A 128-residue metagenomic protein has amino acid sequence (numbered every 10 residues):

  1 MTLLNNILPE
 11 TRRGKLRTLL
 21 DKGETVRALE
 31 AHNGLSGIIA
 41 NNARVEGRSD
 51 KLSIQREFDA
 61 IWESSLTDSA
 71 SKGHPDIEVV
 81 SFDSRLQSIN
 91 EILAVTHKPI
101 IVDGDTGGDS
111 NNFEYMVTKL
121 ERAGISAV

Functional and structural regions predicted by a protein language model:
T2, A70, P99-I101: Active-site entrance/lid segments in N-terminal catalytic domains of soluble metabolic enzymes
T2-E30, G34-V45, K51-S53: N-terminal amphipathic alpha-helix/helix-capping segment at the start of soluble metabolic enzymes
N5-R13, D76-I89, S110-E114: Active-site-adjacent beta->alpha loops and helix N-cap segments on the catalytic face of soluble alpha/beta enzymes
K22-R27, E57-D59, T96-I100, I125-S126: Short, well-ordered coil/turn segments that N-cap beta-strands
S36-I38, R44-S84, G104-N111, V128: Glycine-rich, proline-tolerant flexible connector loops at the mouths of alpha/beta enzymes
H74-V102, A123: Alpha-helix-loop-beta-strand connector modules within alpha/beta enzyme cores
H97-F113, V117, E121-R122: Glycine/small-residue-rich loop that forms an oxyanion/phosphate-binding "nest" at active or ligand-binding sites
